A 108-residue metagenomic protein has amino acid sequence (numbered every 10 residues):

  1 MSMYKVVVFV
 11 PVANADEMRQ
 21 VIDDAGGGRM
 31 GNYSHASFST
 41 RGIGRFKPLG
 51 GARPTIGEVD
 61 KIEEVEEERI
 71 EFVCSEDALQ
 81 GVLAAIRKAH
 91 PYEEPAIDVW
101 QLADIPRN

Functional and structural regions predicted by a protein language model:
M1-N108: Hydrophobic structural segments
